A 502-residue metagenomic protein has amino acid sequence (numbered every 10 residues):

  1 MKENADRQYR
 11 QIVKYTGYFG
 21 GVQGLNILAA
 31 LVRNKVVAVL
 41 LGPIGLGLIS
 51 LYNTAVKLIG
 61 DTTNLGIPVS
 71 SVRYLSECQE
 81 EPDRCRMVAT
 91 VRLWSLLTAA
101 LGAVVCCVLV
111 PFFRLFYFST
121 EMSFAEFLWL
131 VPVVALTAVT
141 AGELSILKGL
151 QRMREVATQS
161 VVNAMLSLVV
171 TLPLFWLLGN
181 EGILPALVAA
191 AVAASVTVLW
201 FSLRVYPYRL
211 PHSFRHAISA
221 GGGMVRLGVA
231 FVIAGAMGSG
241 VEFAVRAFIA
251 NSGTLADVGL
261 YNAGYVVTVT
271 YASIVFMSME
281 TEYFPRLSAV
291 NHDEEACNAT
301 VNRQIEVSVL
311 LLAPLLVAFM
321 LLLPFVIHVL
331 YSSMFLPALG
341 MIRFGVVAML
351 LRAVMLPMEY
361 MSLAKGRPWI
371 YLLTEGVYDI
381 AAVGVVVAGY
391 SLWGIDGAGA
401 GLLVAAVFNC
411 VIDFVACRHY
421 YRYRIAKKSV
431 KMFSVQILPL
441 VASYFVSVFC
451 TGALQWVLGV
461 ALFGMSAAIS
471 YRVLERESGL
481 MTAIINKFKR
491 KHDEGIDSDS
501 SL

Functional and structural regions predicted by a protein language model:
M1-A30, C85-A89, M122-F124, S202 (+3 more regions): N-terminal membrane topogenesis motif
K14-L31, N163, A186-A194, V198 (+5 more regions): Transmembrane helical elements of multi-pass membrane transporters/channels
L28, Y378, K427-S478, S500-L502: Transmembrane alpha-helical segments of multi-pass transport proteins
A38-L48, L150-R154, A164-V196, G366-W369 (+4 more regions): Membrane-interface helix-loop junctions in multi-pass transport and translocation proteins
N64-Q79, G149, P207, G264 (+2 more regions): Helix-loop junctions and terminal segments of transmembrane helices in multi-pass membrane transport/translocation
R92-S119, V169, W176, V275 (+3 more regions): Alpha-helical transmembrane segments of multi-pass membrane transport and lipid-handling proteins
L93-F243: Hydrophobic transmembrane helix module of multi-pass membrane transport proteins
A135-Q159, V346-Y378, C417-Y421: Membrane-interface junctions at transmembrane-helix termini in multi-pass inner-membrane proteins
